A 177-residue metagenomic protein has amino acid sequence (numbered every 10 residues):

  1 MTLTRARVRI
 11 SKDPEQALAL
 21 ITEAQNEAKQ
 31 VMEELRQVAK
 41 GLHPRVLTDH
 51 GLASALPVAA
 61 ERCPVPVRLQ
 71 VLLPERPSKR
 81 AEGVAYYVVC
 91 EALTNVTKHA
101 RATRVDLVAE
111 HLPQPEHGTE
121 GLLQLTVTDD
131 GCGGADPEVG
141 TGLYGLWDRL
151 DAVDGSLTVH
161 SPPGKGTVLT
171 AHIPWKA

Functional and structural regions predicted by a protein language model:
M1-A177: Coiled-coil dimerization/phosphotransfer module
